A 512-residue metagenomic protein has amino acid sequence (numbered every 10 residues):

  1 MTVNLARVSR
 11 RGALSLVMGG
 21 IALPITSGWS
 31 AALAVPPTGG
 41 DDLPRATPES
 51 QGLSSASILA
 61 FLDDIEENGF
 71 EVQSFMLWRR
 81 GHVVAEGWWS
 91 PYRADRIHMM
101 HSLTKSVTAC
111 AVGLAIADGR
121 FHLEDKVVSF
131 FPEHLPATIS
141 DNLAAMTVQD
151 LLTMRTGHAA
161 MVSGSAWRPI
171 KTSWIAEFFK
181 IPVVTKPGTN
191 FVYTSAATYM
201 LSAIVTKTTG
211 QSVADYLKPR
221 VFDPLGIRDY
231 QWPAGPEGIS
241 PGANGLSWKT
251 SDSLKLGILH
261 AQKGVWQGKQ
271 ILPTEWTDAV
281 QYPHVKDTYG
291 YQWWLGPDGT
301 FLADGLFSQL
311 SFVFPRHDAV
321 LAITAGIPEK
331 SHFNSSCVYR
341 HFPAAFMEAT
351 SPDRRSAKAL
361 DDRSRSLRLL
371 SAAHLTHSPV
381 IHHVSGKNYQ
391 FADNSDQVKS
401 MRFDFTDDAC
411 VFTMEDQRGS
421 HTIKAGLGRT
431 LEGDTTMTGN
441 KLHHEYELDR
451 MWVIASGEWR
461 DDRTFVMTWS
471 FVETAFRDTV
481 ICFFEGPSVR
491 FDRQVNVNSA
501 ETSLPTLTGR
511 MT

Functional and structural regions predicted by a protein language model:
M1-G12, L16-S27: N-terminal secretory signal peptides
G12, S27-T47: C-terminal segment of N-terminal export signals and the immediately downstream linker at the start of the mature
L14, M99, D118-H158, K180 (+2 more regions): Active-site helix/loop module of the DD-peptidase/beta-lactamase fold, centered on the serine-lysine SxxK catalytic
L59, G81, H98-E124, L151 (+2 more regions): Active-site SXXK
L62-R93, D318-A322: A short, well-structured edge-of-sheet supersecondary motif
A197-I204, G242-V265, Q309-G326, Y339: Active-site-proximal alpha-helical segments within enzyme catalytic domains
T274-T324: Active-site Gly/Thr loop motif
R355-T512: Peripheral terminal and inter-domain segments
